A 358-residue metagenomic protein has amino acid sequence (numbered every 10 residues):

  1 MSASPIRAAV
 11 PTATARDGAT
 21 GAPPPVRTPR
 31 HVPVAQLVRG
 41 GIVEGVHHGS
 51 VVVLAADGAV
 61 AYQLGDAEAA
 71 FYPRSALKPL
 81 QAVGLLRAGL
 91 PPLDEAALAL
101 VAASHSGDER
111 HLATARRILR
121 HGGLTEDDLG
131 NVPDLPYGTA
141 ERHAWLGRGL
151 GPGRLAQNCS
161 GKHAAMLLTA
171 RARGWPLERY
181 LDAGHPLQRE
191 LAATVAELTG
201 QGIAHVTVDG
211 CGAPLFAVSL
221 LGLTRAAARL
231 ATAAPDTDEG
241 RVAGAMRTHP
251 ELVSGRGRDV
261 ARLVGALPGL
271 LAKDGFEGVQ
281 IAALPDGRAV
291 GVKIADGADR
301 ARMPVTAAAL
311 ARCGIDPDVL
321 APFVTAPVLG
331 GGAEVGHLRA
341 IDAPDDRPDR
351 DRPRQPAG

Functional and structural regions predicted by a protein language model:
S2-E68: Beta-lactamase-like hydrolase cores
S2-T28, E95-I203: Active-site-adjacent helix/loop patches that line small-molecule binding or acyl-intermediate pockets
G40-V43, A156, G269-K273: Short Gly/Pro-enriched turn/cap motifs at secondary-structure boundaries
V43-H48, L77, D274-F276: Short, flexible loop/turn motifs enriched in small residues
L64-Y72, V101-H105, R148-Q157, V208-P214 (+1 more regions): A short glycine/serine-rich beta->alpha loop
P73-L90: Active-site SXXK
H185, G202-E251, I281: Penicillin-binding protein/beta-lactamase superfamily catalytic region
A231-G358: Structured C-terminal helix/loop/strand segments within mature extracytoplasmic catalytic/sensor domains
